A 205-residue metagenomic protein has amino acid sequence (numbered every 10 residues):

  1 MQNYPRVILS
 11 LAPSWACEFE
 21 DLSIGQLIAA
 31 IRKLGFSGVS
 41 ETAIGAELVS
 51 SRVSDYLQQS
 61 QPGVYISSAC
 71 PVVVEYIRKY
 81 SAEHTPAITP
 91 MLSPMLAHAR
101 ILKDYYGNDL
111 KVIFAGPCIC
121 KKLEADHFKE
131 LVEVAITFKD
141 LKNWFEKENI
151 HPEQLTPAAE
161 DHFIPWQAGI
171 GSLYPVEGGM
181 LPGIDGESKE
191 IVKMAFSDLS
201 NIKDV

Functional and structural regions predicted by a protein language model:
M1-V205: Iron-sulfur-associated redox domains of electron-transfer enzymes in respiratory and anaerobic energy metabolism
